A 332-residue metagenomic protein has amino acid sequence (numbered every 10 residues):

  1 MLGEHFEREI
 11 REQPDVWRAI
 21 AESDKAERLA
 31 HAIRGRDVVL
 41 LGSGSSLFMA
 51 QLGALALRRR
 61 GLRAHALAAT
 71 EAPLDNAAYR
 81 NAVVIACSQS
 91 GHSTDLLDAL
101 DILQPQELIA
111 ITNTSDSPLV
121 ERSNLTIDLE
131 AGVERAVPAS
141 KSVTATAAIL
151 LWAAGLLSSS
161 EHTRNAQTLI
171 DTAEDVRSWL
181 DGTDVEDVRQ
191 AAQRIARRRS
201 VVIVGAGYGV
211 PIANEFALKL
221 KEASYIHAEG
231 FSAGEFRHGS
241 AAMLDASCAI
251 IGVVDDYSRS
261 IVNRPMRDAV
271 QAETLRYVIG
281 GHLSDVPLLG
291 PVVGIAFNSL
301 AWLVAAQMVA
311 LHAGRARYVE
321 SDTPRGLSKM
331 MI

Functional and structural regions predicted by a protein language model:
L2-R36, L125-L129, V133-A249, R259 (+1 more regions): Active-site phosphate/pyrophosphate-binding segments
G3-F6, F48-G53, E215, L303: Conserved phosphate/anionic-ligand binding catalytic regions in large, soluble enzymes, centered on
A32-R177, A206, A241-A242, C248-A296 (+2 more regions): Glycine-rich phosphate-binding loops that contact phosphosugars or nucleotide phosphates
A82, I111-T112, D187, N214 (+5 more regions): Residue-level detector of functional hotspots within protein domains
L288-I332: Peripheral docking tails and interdomain loops at the edges of cofactor- or intermediate-handling domains
